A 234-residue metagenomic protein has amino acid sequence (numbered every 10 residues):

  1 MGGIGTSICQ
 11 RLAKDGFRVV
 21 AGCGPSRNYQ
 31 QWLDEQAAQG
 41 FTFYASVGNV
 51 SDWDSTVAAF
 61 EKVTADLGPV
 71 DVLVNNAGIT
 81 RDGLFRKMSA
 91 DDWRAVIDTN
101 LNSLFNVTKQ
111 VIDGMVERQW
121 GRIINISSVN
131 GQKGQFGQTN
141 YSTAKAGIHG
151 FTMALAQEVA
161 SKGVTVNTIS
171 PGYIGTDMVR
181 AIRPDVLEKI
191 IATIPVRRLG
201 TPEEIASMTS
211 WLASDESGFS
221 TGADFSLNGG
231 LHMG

Functional and structural regions predicted by a protein language model:
M1-V20: Canonical Rossmann dinucleotide-binding motif of NAD(H)/NADP(H)-dependent dehydrogenases/reductases, specifically
V47-A58, A90, E203-E204: The beta1-alpha1 cofactor-binding region of Rossmann-like NAD(H)/NADP(H)-dependent oxidoreductases
L84-F85, D92-I97, V179, I190: Substrate-binding pocket helix/loop in short-chain dehydrogenase/reductase
T108, A144, T152: Active-site helix of classical SDR
D113, Q157-S161, G218: Alpha-helical segment proximal to the catalytic Tyr-Lys
S128: Residue(s) in the substrate-gating loop at a strand-loop-helix junction that position the organic substrate next
A160, T165, S220-G222, N228: Short, small/polar-rich loop/turn modules that mediate ligand/substrate recognition or access, typified
